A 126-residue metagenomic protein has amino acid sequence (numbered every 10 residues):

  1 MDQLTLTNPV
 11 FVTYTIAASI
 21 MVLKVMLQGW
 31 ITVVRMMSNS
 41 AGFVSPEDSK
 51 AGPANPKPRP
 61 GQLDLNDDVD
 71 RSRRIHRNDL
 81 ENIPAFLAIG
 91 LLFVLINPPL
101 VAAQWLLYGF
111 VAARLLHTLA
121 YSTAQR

Functional and structural regions predicted by a protein language model:
M1-I16, G90-W105: Helix-coil boundary and interhelical linker segments in multi-pass alpha-helical membrane proteins
N8-N55: N-terminal signal-anchor transmembrane alpha helix
A17-I20, R73-H76, L106-G109: Physicochemical signature of membrane-embedded alpha-helices that form the seven-helix bundle of GPCRs, emphasizing
Q28, V33, I96-N97, V101 (+1 more regions): Membrane-embedded alpha-helical bundles that constitute the cytochrome b-like, heme-associated redox core of multi-pass
G52-D79: Short membrane-interface loop/juxtamembrane segments of multi-pass integral membrane proteins
R74-R77, S122-R126: Interhelical loop and helix-boundary elements at the membrane-water interface of polytopic inner-membrane proteins
R77-L92: Core segments of transmembrane alpha-helices that mediate helix-helix packing or line hydrophobic substrate/ligand
Y108-A124: Transmembrane alpha-helical segments of integral membrane proteins
